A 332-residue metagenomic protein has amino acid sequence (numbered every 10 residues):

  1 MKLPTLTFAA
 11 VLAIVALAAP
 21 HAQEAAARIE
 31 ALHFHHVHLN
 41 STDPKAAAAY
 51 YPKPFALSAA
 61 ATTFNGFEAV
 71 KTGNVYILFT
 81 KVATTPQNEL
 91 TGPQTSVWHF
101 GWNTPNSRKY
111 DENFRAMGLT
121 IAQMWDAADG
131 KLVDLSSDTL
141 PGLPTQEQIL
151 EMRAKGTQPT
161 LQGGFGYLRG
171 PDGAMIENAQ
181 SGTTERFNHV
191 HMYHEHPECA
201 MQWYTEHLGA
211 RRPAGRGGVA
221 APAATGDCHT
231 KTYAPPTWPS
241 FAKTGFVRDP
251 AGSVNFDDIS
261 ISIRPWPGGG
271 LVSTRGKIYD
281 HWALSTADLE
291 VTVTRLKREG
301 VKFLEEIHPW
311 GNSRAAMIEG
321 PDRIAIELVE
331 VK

Functional and structural regions predicted by a protein language model:
M1-L6: Positively charged n-region of N-terminal signal peptides that target proteins for export
T7-A18: Bacterial N-terminal signal peptides
H21-I29, E112-M192, A214-N255, S262-P265 (+2 more regions): Vicinal oxygen chelate
A27-T63, E68-A69: Mature N-terminal segment immediately following signal peptide/propeptide cleavage in secreted/periplasmic
F34-L39, I77-F79, V97, I176-N178 (+4 more regions): Short, structured motif recognition centered on aromatic/hydrophobic residues
H38-D43, W102-P105, M192-E198, L284-A287: Short, surface-exposed ligand-recognition loops at beta-strand->loop->(often short) alpha-helix junctions that present
T42-S58, Y110-M117, H196-R212, L296-E299: Amphipathic alpha-helical segments
S58-N65, R211-A220: Conserved catalytic-core motifs of GNAT/GCN5-like acyltransferases
